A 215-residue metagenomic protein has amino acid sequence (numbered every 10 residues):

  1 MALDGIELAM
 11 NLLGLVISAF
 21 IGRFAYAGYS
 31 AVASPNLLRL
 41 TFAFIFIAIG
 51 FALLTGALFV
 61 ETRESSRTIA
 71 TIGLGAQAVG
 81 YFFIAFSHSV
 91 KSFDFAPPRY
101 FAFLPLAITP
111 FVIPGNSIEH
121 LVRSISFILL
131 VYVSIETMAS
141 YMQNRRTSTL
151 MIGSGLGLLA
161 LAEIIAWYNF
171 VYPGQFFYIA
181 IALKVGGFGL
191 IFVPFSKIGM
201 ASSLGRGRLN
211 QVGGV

Functional and structural regions predicted by a protein language model:
M1-S18, I113-S124: Hydrophobic transmembrane alpha-helical segments in integral membrane proteins
D4-M10, V32-G50, S66-G73, I152-L156 (+1 more regions): Juxtamembrane helix-loop boundaries in multi-pass membrane proteins
L13-F24, L37-E61, I152-N169, G187-L190: Hydrophobic alpha-helical transmembrane segments of multi-pass membrane proteins
F20-A33, L53-A102, S134, F195-G205: Internal transmembrane alpha-helix with an interfacial aromatic "cap," most often the third helix
A31-F44, F93-A102, N144-G155, G207: Membrane-interfacial loop-to-transmembrane alpha-helix junctions, especially the N-terminal start
T41-L53, G73-S87, A96-N116, S126-V133 (+1 more regions): Alpha-helical transmembrane segments of multi-pass integral membrane proteins
R63-E64, F111-S124, F170-Q175: Membrane-interface helix caps and helix-loop-helix hairpins in membrane proteins
S134-V215: C-terminal transmembrane-bundle signature of multipass membrane proteins, characterized by strong activation on
